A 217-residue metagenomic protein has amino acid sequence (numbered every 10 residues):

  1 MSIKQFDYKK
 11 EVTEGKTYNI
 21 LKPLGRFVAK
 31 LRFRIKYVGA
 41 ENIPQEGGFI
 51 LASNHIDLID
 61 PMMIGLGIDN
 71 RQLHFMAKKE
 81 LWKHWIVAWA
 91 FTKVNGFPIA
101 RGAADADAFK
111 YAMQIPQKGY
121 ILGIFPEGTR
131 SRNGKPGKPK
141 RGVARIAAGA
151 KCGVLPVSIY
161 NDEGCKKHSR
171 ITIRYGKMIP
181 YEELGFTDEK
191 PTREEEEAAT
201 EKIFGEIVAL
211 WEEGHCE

Functional and structural regions predicted by a protein language model:
S2-G39, H84-V94: A transmembrane-helix-recognition feature enriched in membrane-embedded lipid enzymes and envelope glyco-/phospholipid
S2-T13, T17, D107-E217: Non-catalytic C-terminal accessory region of glycerolipid acyltransferases and related lyso-lipid remodeling enzymes
T17, K30, P44-A103: Catalytic core of membrane glycerolipid acyltransferases/transacylases, capturing the structured, soluble-facing
V28, I68, A90-F91, I115 (+1 more regions): A generic structural signal for well-ordered alpha-helical segments
R34-K36, A103-A108: Glycine-rich, highly charged phosphate/nucleotide-binding loops
G39, N54, A77-K78, N95 (+2 more regions): A secondary-structure boundary/capping signal
E41, A104, Y160: Residue-level "edge-of-site" marker
E41-P44, M113-Q114: Short amphipathic alpha-helix with an adjacent loop that forms part of the alpha/beta core around
